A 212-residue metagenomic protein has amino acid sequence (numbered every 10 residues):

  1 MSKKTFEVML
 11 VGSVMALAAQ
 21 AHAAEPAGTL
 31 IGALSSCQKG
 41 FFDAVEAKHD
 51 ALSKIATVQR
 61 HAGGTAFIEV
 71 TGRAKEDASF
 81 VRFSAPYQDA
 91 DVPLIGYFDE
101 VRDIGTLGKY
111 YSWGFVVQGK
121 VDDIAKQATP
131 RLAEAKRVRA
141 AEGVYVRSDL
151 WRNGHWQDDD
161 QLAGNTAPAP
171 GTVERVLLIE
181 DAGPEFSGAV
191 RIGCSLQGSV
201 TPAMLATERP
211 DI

Functional and structural regions predicted by a protein language model:
M1-T5: Positively charged n-region of N-terminal signal peptides that target proteins for export
V8-A16: Bacterial N-terminal signal peptides
L17-A24, L52, F115, T129 (+1 more regions): Intrinsic disorder/low-complexity segments
Q20-G32, Y97-Y111, P168-G198: Short, surface-exposed loop and linker segments with low hydrophobicity and enrichment for Pro/Ser/Thr
H22-W113: Short helix/turn-capping signatures at newly exposed starts of structured segments
I68-K75, V81, F115-V117, T166-A167 (+2 more regions): Short beta-strand element of the conserved SAM-dependent methyltransferase core
F83-L162: Long, charged/polar, surface-exposed segments that mediate recognition or autoinhibition
P130-I212: Non-cytosolic coordination micro-motifs
